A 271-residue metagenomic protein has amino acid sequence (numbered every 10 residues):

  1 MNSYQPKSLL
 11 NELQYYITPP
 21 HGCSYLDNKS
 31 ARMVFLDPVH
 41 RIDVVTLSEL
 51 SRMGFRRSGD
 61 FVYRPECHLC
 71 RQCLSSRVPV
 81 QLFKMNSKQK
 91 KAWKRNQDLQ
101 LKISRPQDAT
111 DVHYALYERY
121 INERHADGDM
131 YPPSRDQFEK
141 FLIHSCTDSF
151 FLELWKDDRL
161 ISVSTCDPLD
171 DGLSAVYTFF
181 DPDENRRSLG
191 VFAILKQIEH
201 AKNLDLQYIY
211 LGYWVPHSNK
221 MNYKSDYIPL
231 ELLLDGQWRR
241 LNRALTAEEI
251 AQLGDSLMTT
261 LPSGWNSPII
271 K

Functional and structural regions predicted by a protein language model:
M1-I103, Y208-K271: Terminal substrate-recognition subdomain of acyl/acetyltransferases
S51, N122, K202: Short polybasic/polar patches that bind polyanions
R56-C70, S75-R186, D226, K271: A conserved beta-strand-loop-helix scaffold within acyl/acetyltransferase catalytic domains
Y117, I194-Q197, K224: Residue-level preference for non-acidic, small/hydrophobic
L173, Y177, D181-R187, L204-H217: Nucleic-acid nuclease catalytic cores
R186-I198: Conserved acetyl-CoA-binding loop-helix of GNAT-fold acetyltransferases
L195-Q207: Conserved acyl-CoA
